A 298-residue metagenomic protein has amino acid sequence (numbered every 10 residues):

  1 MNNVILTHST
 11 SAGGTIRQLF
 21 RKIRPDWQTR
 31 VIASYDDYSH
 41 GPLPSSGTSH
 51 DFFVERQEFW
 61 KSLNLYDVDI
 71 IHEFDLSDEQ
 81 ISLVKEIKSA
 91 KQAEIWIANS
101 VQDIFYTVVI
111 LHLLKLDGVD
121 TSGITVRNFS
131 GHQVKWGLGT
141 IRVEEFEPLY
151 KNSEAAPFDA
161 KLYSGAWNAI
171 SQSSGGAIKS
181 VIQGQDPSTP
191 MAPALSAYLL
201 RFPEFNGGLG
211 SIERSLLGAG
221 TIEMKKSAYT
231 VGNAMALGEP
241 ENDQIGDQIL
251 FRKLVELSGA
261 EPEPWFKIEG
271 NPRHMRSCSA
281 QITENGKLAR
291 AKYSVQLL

Functional and structural regions predicted by a protein language model:
M1-H72: A structured, charge-rich N-terminal accessory region that forms the first stable segment of a protein and links
M1-N2, Q28, K88-Q92, T121: A general structural motif
G14-L19, L43-P44, D103-L111, K135-T140: A short acidic (Asp/Glu
D26-Q28, V109-I124: A short alpha->loop->secondary-structure connector
L63-H112: Long, hydrophobic/aromatic-enriched structural stretches that serve as scaffold segments
T125-K151: Short, conserved secondary-structure transition motifs
I141-K225: A conserved mid-domain beta-alpha-beta active-site/ligand-binding segment of alpha/beta enzyme cores
S188-L298: C-terminal, charge/polar-rich interaction regions
